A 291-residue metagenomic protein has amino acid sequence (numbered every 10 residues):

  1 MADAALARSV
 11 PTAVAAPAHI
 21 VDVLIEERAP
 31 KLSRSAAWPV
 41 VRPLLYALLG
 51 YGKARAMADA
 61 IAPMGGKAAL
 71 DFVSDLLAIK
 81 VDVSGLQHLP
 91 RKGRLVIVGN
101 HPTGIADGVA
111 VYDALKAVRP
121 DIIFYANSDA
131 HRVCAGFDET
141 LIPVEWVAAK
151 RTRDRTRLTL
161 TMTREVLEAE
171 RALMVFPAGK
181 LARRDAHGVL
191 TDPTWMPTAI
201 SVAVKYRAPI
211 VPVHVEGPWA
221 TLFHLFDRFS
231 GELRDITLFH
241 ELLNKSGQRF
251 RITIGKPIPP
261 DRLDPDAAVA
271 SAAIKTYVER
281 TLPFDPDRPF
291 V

Functional and structural regions predicted by a protein language model:
A2-S9, A13, V21, T156-V291: Non-catalytic C-terminal accessory region of glycerolipid acyltransferases and related lyso-lipid remodeling enzymes
A2-V98, G108-A110, A117-D121, P289-V291: Membrane-anchoring hydrophobic helices of lipid-metabolizing enzymes
V40, L48-G52, V96-T152: Catalytic core of membrane glycerolipid acyltransferases/transacylases, capturing the structured, soluble-facing
D59, F72-A78, H101, A149-D154 (+1 more regions): Short, flexible loop segments at the rims of nucleotide/cofactor-binding pockets, characterized by
D71-D75, V133, L242-K245: Short, conserved catalytic or adaptor-binding loops enriched in Gly and charged residues
K80-L86, S128-A130, T159-V166: Short, charged beta->alpha transition segments
H88, D129-H131, A148, G217 (+1 more regions): Residue-level detector of flexible, active-site-proximal loop/helix-junction positions within diverse enzyme catalytic
L95, P120-I123, T140, T163 (+2 more regions): Generic beta-strand structural signal
